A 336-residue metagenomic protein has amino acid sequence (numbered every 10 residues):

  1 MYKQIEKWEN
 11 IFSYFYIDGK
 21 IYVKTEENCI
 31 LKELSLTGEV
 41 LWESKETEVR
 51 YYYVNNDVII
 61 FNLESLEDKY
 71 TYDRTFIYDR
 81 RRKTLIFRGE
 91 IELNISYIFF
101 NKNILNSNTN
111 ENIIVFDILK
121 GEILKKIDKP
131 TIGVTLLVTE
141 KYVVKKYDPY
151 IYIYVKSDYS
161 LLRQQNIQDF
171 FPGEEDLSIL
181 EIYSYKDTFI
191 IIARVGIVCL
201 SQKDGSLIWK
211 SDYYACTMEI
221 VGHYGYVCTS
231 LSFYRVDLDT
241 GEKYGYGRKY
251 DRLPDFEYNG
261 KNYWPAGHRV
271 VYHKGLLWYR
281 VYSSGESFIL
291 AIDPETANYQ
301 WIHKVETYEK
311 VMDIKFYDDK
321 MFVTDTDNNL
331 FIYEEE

Functional and structural regions predicted by a protein language model:
M1-E336: Secretory-pathway ectodomains
